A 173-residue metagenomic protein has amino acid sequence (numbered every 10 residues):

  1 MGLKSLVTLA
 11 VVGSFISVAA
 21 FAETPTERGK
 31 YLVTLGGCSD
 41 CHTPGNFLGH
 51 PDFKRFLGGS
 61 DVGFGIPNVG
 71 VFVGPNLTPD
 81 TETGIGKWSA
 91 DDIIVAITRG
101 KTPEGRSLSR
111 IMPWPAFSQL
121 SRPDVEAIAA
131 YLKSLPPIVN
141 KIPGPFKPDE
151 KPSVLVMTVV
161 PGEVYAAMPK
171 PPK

Functional and structural regions predicted by a protein language model:
M1-L9: Bacterial N-terminal signal peptides that target proteins for export
T8-S17: Bacterial N-terminal signal peptides
A19-A22: Boundary at the C-terminal end of the N-terminal hydrophobic targeting segment
T24, K30, L35, T43-F72 (+1 more regions): Flexible coil segments in periplasmic/lumen-exposed cytochrome c-class electron-transfer proteins
D40: Short, cysteine/histidine-rich loop/knuckle motifs that typically chelate Zn2+
P79-I85, W114-F117: Second-shell loop/turn segments in exported
A90-I94, T98, R122, E126-A129: An amphipathic alpha-helix signature
